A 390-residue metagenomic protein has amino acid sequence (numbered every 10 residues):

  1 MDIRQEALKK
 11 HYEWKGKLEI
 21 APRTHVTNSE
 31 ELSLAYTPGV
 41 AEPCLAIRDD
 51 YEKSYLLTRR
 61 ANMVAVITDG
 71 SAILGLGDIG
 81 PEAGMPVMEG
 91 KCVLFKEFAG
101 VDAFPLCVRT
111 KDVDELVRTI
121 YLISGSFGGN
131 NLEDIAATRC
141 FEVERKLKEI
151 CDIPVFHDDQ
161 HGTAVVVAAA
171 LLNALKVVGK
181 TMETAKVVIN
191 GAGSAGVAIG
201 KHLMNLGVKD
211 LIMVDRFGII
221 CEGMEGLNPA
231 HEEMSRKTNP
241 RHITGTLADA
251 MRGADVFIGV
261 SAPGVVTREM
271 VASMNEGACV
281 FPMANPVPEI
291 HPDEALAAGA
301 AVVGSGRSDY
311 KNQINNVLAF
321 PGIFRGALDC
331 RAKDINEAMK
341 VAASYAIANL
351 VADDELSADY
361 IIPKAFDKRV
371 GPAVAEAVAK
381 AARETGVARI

Functional and structural regions predicted by a protein language model:
M1-V155, A375, A381, T385-R389: N-terminal ligand-binding/catalytic initiation module
Y12, Y55-R60, K96-E97, L122-S124 (+8 more regions): Solvent-exposed alpha-helices and their adjacent loops that cap or buttress functional pockets in soluble metabolic
D69-S71, I79, V108-R109, D134-C140 (+5 more regions): Short, ordered loop/turn segments at secondary-structure junctions
L74, I79-A99, H157, H161 (+1 more regions): Glycine-rich phosphate/diphosphate-binding loop of Rossmann-like nucleotide-binding domains
P105, N131-D134, V155-D158, I189 (+5 more regions): General beta-strand structural signal in soluble alpha/beta enzymes
D158-D159, V178-T181, P282-I390: Adenosine-phosphate binding glycine-rich loop
E232-A301, R307-D309: Rossmann-like adenosine-cofactor binding region
